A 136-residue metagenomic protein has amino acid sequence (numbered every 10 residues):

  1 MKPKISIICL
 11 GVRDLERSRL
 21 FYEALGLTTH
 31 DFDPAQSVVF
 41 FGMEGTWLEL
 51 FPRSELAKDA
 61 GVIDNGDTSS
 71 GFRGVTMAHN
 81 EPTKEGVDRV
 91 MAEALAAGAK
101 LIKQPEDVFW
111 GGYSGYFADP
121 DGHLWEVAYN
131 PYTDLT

Functional and structural regions predicted by a protein language model:
M1-I7, T28-A118, Y129-T136: Vicinal oxygen chelate
V12-D14, F109: Conserved beta-strand-loop-alpha-helix junction that forms the acyl-donor binding cleft
D14-T29: Amphipathic alpha-helical segments
S18-Y22, A94, G122: Conserved active-site tyrosine of GNAT-family acetyltransferases
